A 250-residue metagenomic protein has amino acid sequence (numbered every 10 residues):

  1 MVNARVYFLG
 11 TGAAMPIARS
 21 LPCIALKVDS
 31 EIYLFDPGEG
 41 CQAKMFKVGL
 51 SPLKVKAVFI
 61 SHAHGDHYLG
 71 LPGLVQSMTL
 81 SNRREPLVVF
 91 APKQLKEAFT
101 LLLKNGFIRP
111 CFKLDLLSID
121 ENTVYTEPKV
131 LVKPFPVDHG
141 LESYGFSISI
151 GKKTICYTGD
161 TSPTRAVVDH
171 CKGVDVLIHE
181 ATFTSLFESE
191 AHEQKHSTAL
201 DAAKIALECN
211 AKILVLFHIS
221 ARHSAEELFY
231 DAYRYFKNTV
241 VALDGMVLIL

Functional and structural regions predicted by a protein language model:
M1-V48, E142-G159, V176: Conserved beta-strand hairpin/beta-sheet module of binuclear metal-dependent hydrolase folds, prominently
P16-A18, T123-L186: Active-site-proximal loop/helix segment associated with metal-binding centers of metalloenzymes
D29, K54-V55, S81-E85, G151-K153 (+1 more regions): Short, surface-exposed connector motifs at secondary-structure boundaries
L34-G38, K56-H67, P92, I155-T161 (+3 more regions): Active-site neighborhood of phospho(di)ester-bond hydrolases with catalytic His/Asp-centered motifs
E39-F90, S118: Active-site metal-binding motif and surrounding structural segment of the metallo-beta-lactamase
M45, L71-L74, F99-L102, V167 (+1 more regions): Hydrophobic packing residues within well-ordered alpha-helices of enzyme cores
L87, P92-S143, G151, A242-D244: Metallo-beta-lactamase
S162-M246: Cap/insert and terminal regions of metallo-dependent hydrolase folds
